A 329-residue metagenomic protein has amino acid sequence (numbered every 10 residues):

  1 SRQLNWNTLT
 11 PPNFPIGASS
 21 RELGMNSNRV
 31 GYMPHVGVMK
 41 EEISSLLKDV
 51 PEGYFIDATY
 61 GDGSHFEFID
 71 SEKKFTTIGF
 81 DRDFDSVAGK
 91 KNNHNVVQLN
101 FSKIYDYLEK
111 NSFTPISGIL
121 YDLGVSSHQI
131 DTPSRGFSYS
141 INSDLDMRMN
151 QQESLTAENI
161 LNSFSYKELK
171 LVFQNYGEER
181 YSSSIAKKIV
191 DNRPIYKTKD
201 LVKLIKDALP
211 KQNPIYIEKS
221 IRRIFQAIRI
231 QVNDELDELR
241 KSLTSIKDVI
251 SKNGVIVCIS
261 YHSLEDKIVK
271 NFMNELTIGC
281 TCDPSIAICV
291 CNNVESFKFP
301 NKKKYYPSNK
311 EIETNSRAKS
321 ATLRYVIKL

Functional and structural regions predicted by a protein language model:
S1-T8, N13, S19-R21, S27: Low-acidity, Ser/Thr- and Arg-rich intrinsically disordered low-complexity segments
W6, N28-L329: S-adenosyl-L-methionine-dependent methyltransferase catalytic core, i.e., the SAM/SAH-binding region
P11-E22, G63, V87, N159: A ubiquitous, low-specificity "background" feature that marks scattered single residues across proteins without
